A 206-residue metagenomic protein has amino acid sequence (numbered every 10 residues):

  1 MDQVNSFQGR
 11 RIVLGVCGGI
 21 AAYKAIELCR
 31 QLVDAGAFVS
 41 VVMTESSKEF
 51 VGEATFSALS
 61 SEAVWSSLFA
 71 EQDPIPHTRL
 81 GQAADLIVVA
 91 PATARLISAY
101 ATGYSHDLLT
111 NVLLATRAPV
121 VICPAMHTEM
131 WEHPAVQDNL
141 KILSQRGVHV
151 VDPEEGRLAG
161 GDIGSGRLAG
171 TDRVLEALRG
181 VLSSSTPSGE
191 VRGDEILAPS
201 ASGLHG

Functional and structural regions predicted by a protein language model:
M1-V121, H127-E195, S200-G206: A cross-family phosphate/adenosyl-ligand binding-site feature
